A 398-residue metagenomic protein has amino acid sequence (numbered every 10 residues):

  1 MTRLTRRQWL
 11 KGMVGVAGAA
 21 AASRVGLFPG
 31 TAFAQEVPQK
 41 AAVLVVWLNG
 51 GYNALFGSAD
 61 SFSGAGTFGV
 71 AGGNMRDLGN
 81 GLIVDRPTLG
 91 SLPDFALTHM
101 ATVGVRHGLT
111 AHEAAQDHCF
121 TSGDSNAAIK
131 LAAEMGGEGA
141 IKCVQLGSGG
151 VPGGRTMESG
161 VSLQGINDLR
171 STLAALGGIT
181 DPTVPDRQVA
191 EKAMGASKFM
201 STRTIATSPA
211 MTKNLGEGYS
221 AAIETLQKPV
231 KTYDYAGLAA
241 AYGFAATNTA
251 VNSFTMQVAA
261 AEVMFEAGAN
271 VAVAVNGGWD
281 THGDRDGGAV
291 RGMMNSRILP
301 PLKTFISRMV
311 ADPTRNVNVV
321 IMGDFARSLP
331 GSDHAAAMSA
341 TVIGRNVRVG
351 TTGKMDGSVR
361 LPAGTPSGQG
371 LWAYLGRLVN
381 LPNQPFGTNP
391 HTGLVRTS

Functional and structural regions predicted by a protein language model:
M1-A17: N-terminal secretory signal peptides and thylakoid transit peptides that target proteins across membranes
V14-A17, R24-T102: Intrinsic-disorder/low-complexity recognition with aromatic hotspots
E36-K40, P93-L97, G136-E138, F254 (+4 more regions): Extracellular/periplasmic catalytic domains that process cell-envelope and extracellular macromolecules
A41-Y52, A96, V271-G277, N318-D324 (+2 more regions): Beta-strand elements within well-structured catalytic alpha/beta cores of enzymes that handle phosphate/sulfate esters
N49-N53, H107-A111, S148-G153, G278-T281 (+2 more regions): Solvent-exposed loop/turn segments at secondary-structure junctions within structured extracellular/periplasmic domains
G57, M100-E224: A contiguous, mid-domain pocket- or channel-lining segment that forms the substrate-recognition surface
G73-L89, D280-S398: Feature marks hydrolase-like catalytic cores characterized by long aromatic- and Gly/Pro-rich stretches
M200-R308: Anion-binding catalytic surfaces of enzymes that hydrolyze or transfer phosphate/sulfate esters
